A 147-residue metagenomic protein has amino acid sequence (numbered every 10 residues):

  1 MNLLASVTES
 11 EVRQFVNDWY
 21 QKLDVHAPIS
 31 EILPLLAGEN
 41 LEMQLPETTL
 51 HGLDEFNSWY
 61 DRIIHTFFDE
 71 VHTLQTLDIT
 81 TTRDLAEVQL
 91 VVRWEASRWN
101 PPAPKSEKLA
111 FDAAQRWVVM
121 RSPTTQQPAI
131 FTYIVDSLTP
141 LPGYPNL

Functional and structural regions predicted by a protein language model:
M1-E42: Short, low-complexity N-terminal intrinsically disordered segments enriched in polar/charged residues
E11, F67-D69, L74-T76, Q127-V135: A broad structural signal for short, well-ordered beta-strand segments within beta-sheet-rich domains
I29-R83: A solvent-exposed, acidic/Ser-Thr-rich amphipathic alpha-helical stretch
L36, V92-A96, I134-D136: Short beta-strand segments enriched in hydrophobic/aromatic residues within well-folded beta-rich domains
Q44, Q89-V91, F131: Beta-strand residues in well-ordered beta-sheet regions across diverse protein folds
H65-D69, W94-A110, T139-G143: Short, cysteine-centered beta-strand-loop-beta hairpins and adjacent loop/turn segments enriched in charged/polar
R83-W99, A113: A short hydrophobic beta-strand element
E107-L147: Short beta-strand edge/turn micro-motifs at domain boundaries
